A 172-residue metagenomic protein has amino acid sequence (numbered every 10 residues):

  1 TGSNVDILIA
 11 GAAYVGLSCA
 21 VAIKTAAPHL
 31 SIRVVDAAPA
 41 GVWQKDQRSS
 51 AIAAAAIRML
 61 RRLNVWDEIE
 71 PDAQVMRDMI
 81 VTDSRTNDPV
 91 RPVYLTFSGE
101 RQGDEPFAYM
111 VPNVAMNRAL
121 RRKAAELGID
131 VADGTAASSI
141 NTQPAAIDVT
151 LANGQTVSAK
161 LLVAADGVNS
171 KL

Functional and structural regions predicted by a protein language model:
G2-V15, R33: Beta1/beta-strand and adjacent pyrophosphate-binding region of the FAD-binding site in flavoprotein oxidoreductases
G2-V5, H29, S158-K160: Active-site acidic short loop of glycosyltransferases
A10, V21-R48: Glycine-rich FAD pyrophosphate-binding loop
V15, C19, A40, N169: Conserved Rossmann-like nucleotide-cofactor binding loop
L17, V21-T25, V131-A132: Conserved SAM/SAH cofactor-binding pocket of Class I
K45-N87: N-terminal FAD cofactor-binding segment of flavoenzymes
D72-L172: Conserved N-terminal helical subregion
